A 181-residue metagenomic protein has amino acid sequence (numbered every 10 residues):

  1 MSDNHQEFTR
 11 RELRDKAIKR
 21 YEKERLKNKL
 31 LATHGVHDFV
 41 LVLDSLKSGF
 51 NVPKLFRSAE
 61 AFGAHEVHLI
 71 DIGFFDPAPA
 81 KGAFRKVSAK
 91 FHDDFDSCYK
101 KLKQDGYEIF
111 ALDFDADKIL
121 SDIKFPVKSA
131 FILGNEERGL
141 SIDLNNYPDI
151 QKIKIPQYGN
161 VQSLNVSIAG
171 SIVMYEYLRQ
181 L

Functional and structural regions predicted by a protein language model:
M1-L181: Post-transcriptional modification and biogenesis factors for structured RNAs of the translation apparatus
